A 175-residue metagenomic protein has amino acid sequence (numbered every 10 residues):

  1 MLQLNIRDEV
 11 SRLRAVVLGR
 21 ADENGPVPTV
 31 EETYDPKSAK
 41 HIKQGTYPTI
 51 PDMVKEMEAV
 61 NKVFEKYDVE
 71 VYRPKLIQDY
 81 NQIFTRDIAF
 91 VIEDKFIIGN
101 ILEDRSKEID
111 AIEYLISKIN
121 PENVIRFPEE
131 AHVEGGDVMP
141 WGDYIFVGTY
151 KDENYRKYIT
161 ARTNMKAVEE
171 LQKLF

Functional and structural regions predicted by a protein language model:
M1-F175: The feature marks the mature, well-folded catalytic cores of soluble enzymes
